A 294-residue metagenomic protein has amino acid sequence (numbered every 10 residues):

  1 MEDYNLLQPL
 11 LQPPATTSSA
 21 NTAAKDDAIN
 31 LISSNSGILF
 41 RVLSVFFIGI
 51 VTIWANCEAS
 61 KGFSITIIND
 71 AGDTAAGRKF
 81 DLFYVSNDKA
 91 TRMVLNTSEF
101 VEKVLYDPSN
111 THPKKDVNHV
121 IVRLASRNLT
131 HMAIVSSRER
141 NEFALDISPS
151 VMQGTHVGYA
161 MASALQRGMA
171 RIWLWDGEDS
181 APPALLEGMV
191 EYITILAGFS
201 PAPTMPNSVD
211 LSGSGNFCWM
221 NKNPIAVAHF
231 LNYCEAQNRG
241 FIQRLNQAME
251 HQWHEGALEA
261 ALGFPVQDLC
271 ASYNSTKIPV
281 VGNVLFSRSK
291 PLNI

Functional and structural regions predicted by a protein language model:
E2-N5, L11-D26, G37-A71, F217-I294: Pan-zinc metallopeptidase signature
A28-S33: Juxtamembrane membrane-interface segments at transmembrane-helix boundaries in membrane proteins
L39-G62, T74-M152: Auxiliary, metal-adjacent structural segments of Zn-dependent hydrolase domains
N87-N96, T155-A164, S180-A184, C218-I225 (+1 more regions): Soluble non-cytosolic domains of exported or imported proteins
E99, K103, S163, E191 (+3 more regions): Solvent-exposed, polar/charged alpha-helical surfaces in well-ordered, non-transmembrane soluble domains, broadly
K103, P108-N110, G177-A228: Post-HExxH zinc-binding segment in Zn-dependent metallohydrolases
A125-A162, D179-P182, P201-S212: Lumenal/extracellular "mature" regions of secretory-pathway glycan-modifying transferases
Y159-D176, E187-E191: Active-site recognition of the HExxH zinc-binding catalytic motif
